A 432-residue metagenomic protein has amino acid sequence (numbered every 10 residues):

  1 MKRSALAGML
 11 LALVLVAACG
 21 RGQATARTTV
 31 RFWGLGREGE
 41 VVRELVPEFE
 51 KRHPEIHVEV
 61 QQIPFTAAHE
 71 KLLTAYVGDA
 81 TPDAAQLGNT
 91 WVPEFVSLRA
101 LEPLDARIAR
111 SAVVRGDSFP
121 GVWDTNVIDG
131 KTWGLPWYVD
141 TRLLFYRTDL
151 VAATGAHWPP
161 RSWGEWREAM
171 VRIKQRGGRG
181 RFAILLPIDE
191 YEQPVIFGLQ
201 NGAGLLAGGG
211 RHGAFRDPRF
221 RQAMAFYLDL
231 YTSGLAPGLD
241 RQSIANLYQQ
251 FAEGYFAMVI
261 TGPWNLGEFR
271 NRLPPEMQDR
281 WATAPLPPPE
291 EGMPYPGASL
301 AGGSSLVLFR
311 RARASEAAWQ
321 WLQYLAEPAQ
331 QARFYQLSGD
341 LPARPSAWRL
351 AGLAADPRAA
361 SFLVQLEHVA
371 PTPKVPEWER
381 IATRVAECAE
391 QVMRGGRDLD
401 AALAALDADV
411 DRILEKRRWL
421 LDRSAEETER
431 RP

Functional and structural regions predicted by a protein language model:
E48-S118, A152-R161, Q250, G254-M258 (+3 more regions): Extracytoplasmic "Venus flytrap"/periplasmic binding protein-like
T74, P82-D83, S111-L150, F182-A183 (+2 more regions): A structural signal for short loop-to-beta-strand junctions that line the ligand-binding cleft of periplasmic/secreted
N89-L143, R167, I196, Q278-L286 (+2 more regions): Hinge/lid segment of periplasmic solute-binding proteins
D105-S118, A183-I184, A203-Q222, N271-E276 (+6 more regions): Short, solvent-exposed loop/beta-turn-alpha elements that line the ligand-binding surface or hinge of extracytoplasmic
T125, W281-L286, Y335-E387, Q391 (+2 more regions): Long, aromatic- and glycine/proline-rich binding clefts that accommodate carbohydrate-like moieties
D129-W137, R142, R167-G213, F256: Extracytoplasmic/periplasmic solute-binding protein
T154, A225, D229-P237, N246 (+2 more regions): Extracytoplasmic/periplasmic substrate-recognition and gating elements
A169-R172, G210-D240, L286-P289: Glycine-centered hinge/linker elements that transmit conformational signals in sensory and ligand-binding systems
